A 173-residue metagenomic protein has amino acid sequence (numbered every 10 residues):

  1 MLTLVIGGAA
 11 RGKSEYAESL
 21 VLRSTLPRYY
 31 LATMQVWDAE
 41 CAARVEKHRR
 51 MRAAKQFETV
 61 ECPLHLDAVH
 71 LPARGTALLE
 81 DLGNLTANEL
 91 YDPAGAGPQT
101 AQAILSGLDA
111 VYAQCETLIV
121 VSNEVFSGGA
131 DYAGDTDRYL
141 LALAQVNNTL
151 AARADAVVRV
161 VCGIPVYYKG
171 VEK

Functional and structural regions predicted by a protein language model:
L2-P72: Conserved P-loop
T3-V5, R28, G75-N84, E116-V120: Generic beta-sheet signal
A10, Q35, G83, V125-F126: Short, glycine/serine-rich, charged loops/turns that create anion-binding and catalytic segments at active sites
A17, H48, L78, N123 (+1 more regions): Residue-level signal for inorganic ion chemistry
P27, R50-A54, E80-D81, Q99-A101 (+1 more regions): Short, surface-exposed linear patches
E46-R49, A77, D137-Y139: Short, hinge-like loop/turn segments at secondary-structure boundaries
K55-T100: Helix-adjacent hinge/juxtasegments
N88-K173: Replace "adjacent to P-loop NTPase cores in ATP/GTP-dependent enzymes" with "adjacent to NTP-binding cores
